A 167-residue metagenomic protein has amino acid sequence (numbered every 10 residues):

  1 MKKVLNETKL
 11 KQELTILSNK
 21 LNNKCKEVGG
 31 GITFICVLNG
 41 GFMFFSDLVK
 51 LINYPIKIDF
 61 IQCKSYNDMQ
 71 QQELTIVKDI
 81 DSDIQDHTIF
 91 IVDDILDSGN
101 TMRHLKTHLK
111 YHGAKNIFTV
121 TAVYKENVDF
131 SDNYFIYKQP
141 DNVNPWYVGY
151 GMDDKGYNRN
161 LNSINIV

Functional and structural regions predicted by a protein language model:
M1-V167: PRPP-associated nucleotide enzymes
